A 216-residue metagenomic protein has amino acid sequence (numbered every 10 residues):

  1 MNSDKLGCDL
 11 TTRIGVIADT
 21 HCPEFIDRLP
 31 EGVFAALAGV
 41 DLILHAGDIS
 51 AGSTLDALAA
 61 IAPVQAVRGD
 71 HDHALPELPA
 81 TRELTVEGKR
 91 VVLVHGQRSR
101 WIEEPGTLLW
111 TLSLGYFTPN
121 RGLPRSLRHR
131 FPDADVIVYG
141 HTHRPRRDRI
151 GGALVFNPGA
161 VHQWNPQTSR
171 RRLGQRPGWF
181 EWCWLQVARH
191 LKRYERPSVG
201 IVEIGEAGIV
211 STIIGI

Functional and structural regions predicted by a protein language model:
M1-V64, D72-A80, E195-S198: N-terminal active-site segment of His-dependent metallophosphoesterases
L6-G15, E83-L93, I150-V155, E206-S211: Beta-strand-turn-beta hairpins that frame and shape the catalytic cleft of phosphate-ester-processing enzymes
V16-A18, L42-D48, Q65-D70, L93-H95 (+2 more regions): Active-site neighborhood of phospho(di)ester-bond hydrolases with catalytic His/Asp-centered motifs
H21-E24, L75, T85-P132, V161-S169: Active-site-proximal segments of metal-dependent phosphoesterases and phosphodiesterases across multiple
C22-F25, I49-T54, H71-E77, S99-E103 (+3 more regions): Active-site environment of divalent metal-dependent phosphoester hydrolases
L29-V33, A57-I61, A80-R82, T107-L108 (+2 more regions): Short, glycine/charged-enriched secondary-structure capping and boundary segments
Q65, S113-E206: Conserved beta-sheet core of the metallophosphoesterase superfamily
T212-I216: Short, solvent-exposed aromatic-acidic interface loops
